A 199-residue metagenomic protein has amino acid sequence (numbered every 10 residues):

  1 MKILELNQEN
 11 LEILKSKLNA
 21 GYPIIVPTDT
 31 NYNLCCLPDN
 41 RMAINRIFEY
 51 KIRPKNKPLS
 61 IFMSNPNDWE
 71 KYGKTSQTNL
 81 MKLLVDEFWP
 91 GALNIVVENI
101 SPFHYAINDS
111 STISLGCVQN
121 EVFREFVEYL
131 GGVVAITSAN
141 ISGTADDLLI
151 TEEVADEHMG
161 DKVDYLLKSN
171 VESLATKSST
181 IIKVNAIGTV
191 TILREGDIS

Functional and structural regions predicted by a protein language model:
M1-S199: Active-site-adjacent structural elements in enzyme catalytic cores
